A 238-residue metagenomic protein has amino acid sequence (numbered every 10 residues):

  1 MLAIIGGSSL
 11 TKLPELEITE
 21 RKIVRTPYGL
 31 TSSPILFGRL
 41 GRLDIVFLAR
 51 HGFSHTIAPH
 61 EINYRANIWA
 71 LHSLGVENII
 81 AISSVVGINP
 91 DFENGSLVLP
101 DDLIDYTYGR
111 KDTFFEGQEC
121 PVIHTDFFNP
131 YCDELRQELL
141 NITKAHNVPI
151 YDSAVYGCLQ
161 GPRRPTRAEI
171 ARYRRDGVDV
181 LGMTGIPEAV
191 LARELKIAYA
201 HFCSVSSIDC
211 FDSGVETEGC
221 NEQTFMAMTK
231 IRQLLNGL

Functional and structural regions predicted by a protein language model:
M1-F127: Metabolite-binding pocket within alpha/beta catalytic cores that recognizes anionic/polar moieties
H55-H60, C158-Q160, G177-V178: Short, flexible loop segments at the rims of nucleotide/cofactor-binding pockets, characterized by
I68, I170, I186-A189: Generic hydrophobic/aromatic pocket-lining and core-packing "Φ" positions
H72-G75, D91, D176, V190-A198: Alpha-helix C-terminal capping segments
F128-R174: Active-site rim beta-loop-alpha module in soluble metabolic enzymes
M183-G219: Zn-dependent metallopeptidase/amidohydrolase metal-coordination segment
C210-L238: His/Asp/Glu-rich mid-to-C-terminal helical/loop segments that flank catalytic regions of hydrolases
